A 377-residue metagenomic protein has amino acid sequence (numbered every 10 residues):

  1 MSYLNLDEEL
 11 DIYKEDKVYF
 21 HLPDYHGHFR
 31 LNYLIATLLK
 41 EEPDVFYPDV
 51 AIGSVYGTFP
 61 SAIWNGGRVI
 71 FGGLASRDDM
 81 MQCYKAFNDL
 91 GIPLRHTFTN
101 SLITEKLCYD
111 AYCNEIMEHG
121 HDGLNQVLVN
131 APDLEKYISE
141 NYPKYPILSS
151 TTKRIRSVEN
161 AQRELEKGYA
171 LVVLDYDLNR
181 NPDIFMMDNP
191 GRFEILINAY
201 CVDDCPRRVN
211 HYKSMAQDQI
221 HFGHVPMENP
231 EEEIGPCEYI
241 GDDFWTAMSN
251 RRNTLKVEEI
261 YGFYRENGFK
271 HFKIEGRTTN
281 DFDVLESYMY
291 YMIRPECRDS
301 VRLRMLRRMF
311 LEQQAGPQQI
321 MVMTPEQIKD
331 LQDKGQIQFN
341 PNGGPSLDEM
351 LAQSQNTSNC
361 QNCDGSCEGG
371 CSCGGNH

Functional and structural regions predicted by a protein language model:
S2-N160, A170-H377: Active-site pocket-lining/capping segments in soluble small-molecule metabolic enzymes
E166: Active-site neighborhood of glycoside hydrolase catalytic domains
